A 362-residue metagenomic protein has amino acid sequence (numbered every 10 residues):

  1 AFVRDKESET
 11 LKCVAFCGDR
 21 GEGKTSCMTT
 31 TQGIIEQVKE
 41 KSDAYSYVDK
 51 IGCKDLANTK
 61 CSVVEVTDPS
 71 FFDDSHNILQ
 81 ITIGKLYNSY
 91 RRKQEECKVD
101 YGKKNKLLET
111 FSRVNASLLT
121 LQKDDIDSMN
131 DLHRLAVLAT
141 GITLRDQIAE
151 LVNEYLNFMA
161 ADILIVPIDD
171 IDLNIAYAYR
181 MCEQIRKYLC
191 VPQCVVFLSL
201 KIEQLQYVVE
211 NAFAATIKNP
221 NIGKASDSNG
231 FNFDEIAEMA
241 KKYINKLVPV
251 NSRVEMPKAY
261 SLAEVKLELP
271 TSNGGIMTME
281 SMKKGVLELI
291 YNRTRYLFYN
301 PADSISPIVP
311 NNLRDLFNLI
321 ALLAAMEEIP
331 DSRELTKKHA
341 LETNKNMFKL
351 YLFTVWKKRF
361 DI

Functional and structural regions predicted by a protein language model:
F2-K6, S70-S75, L79, L173-M181 (+1 more regions): Proteins with a high burden of low-complexity, intrinsically disordered sequence enriched in S/T/G/P/A and R, requiring
V3-M159, N311, D315-I362: P-loop NTPase nucleotide-binding core
G18, I168-D170: Short glycine-centered, acidic/aromatic-flanked micro-motifs in structured strand/loop junctions that mark active-site
S26, D172-L173: Short helix-coil transition sites and intra-membrane helix breaks within transmembrane domains of multi-pass
E154-V166, N174-S304: The catalytic "switch" region of P-loop NTPases
R253, K258-I362: C-terminal alpha-helical "lid" subdomain
